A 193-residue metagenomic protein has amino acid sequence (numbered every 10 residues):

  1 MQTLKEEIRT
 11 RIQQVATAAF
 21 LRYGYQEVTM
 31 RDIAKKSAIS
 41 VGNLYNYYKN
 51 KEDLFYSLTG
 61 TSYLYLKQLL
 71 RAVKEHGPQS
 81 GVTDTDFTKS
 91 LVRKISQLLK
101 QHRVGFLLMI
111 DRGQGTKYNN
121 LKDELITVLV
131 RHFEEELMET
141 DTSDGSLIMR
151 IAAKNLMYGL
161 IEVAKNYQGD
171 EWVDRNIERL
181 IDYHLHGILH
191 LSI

Functional and structural regions predicted by a protein language model:
M1-K5: N-terminal intrinsically disordered/low-complexity leader segments
R11, V15, A19-D53, S57: Helix-turn-helix
M30, G60-L70: Short, basic, alpha-helical segments at the C-terminal edge of helix-turn-helix-like DNA-binding modules
Y56-S62, L121: Alpha-helical DNA-contacting segments of helix-turn-helix folds
S57, R71-Q101: Hydrophobic alpha-helical connector segments
R71, S96-Q97, Q114-T140, L147-K154: Amphipathic alpha-helical packing segments from all-alpha helical-bundle domains
R93-T116, E162: Amphipathic alpha-helical segments used for helix-helix packing
Q97, Q101, R131-E135, R150-I193: C-terminal peripheral helix-coil segments that are non-catalytic and often amphipathic
